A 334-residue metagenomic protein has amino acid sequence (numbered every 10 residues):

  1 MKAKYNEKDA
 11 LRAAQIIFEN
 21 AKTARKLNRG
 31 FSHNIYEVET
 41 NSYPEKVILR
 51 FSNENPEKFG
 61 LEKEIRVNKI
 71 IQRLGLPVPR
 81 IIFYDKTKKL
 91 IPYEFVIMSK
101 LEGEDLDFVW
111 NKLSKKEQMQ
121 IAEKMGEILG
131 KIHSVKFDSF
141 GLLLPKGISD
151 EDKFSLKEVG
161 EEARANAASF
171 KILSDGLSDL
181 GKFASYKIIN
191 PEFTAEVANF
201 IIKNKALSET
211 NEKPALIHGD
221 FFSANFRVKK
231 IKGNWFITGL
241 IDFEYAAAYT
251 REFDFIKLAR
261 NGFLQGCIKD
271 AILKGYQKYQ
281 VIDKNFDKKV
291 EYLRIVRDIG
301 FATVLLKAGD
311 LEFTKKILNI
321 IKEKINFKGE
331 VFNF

Functional and structural regions predicted by a protein language model:
A3-N20, Q118, A122-E123, G130-G219 (+3 more regions): An alpha-helical support segment within catalytic cores of ATP-dependent transferases
A24-E162: ATP-binding pocket architecture of kinase catalytic cores
K46, F95, P214-L216, T238-L240 (+1 more regions): Hydrophobic "anchor" residues on beta-strands that sit immediately upstream of conserved functional sites
L49, G219, A224, I241 (+1 more regions): Active-site flanking residues adjacent to catalytic metal/cofactor-binding acidic residues
N53, E102, F221-S223, Y245-A247 (+1 more regions): Short, glycine/acidic-enriched loop or turn micro-motifs at the edges of active sites
R227-D254: Catalytic activation segment of kinase domains across protein kinase-like and atypical kinase folds
R251-I282, R294-L311: Active-site activation/catalytic loop segments of kinase-like enzymes and analogous catalytic loops in related
G300-F334: Helical subdomain adjoining the active site within ATP-dependent kinase catalytic cores
